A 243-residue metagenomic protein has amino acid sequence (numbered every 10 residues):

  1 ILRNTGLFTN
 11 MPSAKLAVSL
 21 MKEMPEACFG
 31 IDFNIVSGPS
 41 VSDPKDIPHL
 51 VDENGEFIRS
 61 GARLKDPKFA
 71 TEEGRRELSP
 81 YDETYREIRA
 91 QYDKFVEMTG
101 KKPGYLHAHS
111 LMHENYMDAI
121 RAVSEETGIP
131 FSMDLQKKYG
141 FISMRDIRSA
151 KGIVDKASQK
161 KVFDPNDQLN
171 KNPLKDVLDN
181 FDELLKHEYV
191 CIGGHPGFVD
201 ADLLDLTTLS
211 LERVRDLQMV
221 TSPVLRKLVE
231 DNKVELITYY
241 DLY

Functional and structural regions predicted by a protein language model:
I1-G38: Active-site beta->alpha N-cap acidic-glycine motif
L2-G6, E26-D32, P103-H107, P130-F131 (+2 more regions): Structural preference for beta-strand elements that scaffold enzyme active sites
F8-N10, D32-G38, H109-L111, Q136-Y139 (+4 more regions): Active-site beta-loop-alpha junctions enriched in small/polar residues
A14-C28, K45-D52, V96-E97, D182-K186: Acidic (Asp/Glu)-rich catalytic clusters
S40-E77, T208: Active-site gating loops and adjacent loop-to-helix segments of metal-dependent hydrolytic enzymes
R75, P80-K151, D167-K171: Catalytic domains of cell-wall/extracellular-matrix polysaccharide-remodeling enzymes, centered on de-N-acetylation
F131, L206-Y243: C-terminal domain-boundary segment and adjacent tail
Q168-K186: A short, acidic, amphipathic alpha-helical segment used as a generic capping/interface helix at domain edges
